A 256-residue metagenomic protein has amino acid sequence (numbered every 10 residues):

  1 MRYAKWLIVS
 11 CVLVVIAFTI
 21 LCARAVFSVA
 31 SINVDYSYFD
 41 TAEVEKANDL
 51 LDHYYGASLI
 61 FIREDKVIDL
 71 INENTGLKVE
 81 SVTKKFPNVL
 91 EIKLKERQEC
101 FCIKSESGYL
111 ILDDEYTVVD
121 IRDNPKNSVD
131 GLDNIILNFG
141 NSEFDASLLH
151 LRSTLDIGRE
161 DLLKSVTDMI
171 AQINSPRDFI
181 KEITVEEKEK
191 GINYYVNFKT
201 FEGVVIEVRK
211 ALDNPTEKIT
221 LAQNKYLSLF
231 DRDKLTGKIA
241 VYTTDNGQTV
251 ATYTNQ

Functional and structural regions predicted by a protein language model:
M1-A30, E45-A57, D65-D69, V79-Q256: Charged, solvent-exposed interaction patches on well-folded alpha/beta domains that mediate macromolecular contacts
A30-T41: Juxtamembrane extracytosolic/periplasmic "stalk" immediately C-terminal to the first targeting helix
